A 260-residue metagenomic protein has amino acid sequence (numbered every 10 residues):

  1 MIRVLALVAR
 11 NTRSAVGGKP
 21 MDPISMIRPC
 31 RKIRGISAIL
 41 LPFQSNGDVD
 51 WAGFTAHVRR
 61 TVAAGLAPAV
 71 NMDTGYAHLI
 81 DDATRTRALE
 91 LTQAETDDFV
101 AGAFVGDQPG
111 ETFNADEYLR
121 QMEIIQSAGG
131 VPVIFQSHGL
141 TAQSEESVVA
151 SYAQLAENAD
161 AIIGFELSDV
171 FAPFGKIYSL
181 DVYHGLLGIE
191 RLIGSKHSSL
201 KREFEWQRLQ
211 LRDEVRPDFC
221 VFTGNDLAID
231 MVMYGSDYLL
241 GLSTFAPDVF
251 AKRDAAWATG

Functional and structural regions predicted by a protein language model:
M1-L5, F99, S243: Short intrinsically disordered, low-complexity coil segments enriched in acidic
M1-P20: N-terminal amphipathic/basic-hydrophobic helices that include classical n-h-c signal peptides and signal-anchor
I2-V4, I36, S236: Generic N-terminal initiation segments characterized by hydrophobic and/or small/turn-forming residues
V8-A9, K19, F54, D213-V215: Intrinsic disorder/low-complexity signature
N11-R13, F54, D82, K201 (+1 more regions): Residue-level recognition of conserved structural "scaffold" positions that shape functional pockets and channels
D22-G175: Active-site beta->alpha loop and helix N-cap motifs at the rims of alpha/beta catalytic domains
D169-G260: Catalytic alpha/beta core domains of metabolic enzymes, predominantly
